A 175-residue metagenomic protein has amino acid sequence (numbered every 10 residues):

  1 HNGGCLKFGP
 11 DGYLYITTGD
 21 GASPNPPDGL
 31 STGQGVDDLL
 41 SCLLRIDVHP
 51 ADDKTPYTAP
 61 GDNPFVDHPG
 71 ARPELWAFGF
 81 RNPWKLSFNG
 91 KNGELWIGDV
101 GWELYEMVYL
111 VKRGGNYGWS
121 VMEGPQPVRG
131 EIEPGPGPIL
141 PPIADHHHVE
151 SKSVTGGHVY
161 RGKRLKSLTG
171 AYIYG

Functional and structural regions predicted by a protein language model:
H1-G29: Extracytoplasmic mature domains of secreted/periplasmic and thylakoid-lumen proteins
G19-G175: Beta-propeller domain segments
